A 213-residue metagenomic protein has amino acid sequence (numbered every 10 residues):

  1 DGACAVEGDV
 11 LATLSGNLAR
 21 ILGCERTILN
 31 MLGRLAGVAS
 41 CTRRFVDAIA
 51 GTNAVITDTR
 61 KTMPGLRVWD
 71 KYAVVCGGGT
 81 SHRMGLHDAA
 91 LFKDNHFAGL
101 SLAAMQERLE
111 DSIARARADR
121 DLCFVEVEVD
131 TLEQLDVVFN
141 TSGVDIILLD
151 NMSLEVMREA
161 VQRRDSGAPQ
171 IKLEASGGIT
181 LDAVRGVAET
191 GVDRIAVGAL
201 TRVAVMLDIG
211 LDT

Functional and structural regions predicted by a protein language model:
D1-D130, D136-T141, I146, E155-R163 (+3 more regions): Acidic/glycine-rich phosphate/pyrophosphate-binding loops and surrounding catalytic core that coordinate Mg2+
D150-N151, G177, A199-L200: Short secondary-structure boundary segments
S166: Conserved helix-loop functional segments at active or binding sites
P169: Catalytic PLP-binding core of fold-type I/II PLP enzymes
G210-T213: Active-site loop ensemble at the mouth of alpha/beta enzyme cores that anchors a bound cofactor
